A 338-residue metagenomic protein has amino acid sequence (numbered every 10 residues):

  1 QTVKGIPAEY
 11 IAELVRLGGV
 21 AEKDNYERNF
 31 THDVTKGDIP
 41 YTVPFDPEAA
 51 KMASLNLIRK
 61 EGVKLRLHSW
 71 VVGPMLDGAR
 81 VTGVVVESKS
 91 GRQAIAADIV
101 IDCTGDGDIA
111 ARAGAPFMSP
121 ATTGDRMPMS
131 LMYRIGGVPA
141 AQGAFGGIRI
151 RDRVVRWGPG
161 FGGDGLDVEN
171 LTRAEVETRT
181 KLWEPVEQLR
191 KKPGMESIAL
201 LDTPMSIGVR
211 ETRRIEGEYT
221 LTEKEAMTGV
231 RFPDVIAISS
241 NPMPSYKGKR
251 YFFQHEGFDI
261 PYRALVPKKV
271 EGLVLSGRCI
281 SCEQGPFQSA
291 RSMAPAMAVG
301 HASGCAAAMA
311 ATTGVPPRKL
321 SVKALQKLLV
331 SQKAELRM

Functional and structural regions predicted by a protein language model:
Q1-I11, V15-N25, P44-F45, K51-M52 (+6 more regions): Flavin (FAD/FMN)-binding glycine-rich loop and adjacent Rossmann-like elements that form
V20-K36: Charged, glycine/proline-rich intrinsically disordered loops and linkers
T35-L65: N-terminal Rossmann-like dinucleotide/flavin-binding domain of flavoprotein oxidoreductases that bind FAD/FMN
